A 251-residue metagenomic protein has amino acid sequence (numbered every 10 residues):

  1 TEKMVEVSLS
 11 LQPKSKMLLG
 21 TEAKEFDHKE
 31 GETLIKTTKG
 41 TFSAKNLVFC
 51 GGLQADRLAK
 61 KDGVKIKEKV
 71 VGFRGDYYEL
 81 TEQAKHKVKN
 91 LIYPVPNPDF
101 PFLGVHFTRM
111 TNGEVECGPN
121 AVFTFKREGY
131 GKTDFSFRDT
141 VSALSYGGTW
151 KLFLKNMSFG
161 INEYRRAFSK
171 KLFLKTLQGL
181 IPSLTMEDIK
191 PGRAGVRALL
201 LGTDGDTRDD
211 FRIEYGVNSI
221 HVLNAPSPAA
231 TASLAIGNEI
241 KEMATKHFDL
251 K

Functional and structural regions predicted by a protein language model:
T1, G51, V71, F100 (+1 more regions): A structural signal for well-ordered alpha-helical scaffolds and beta->alpha junctions
T1-N46, R57, A232-T245: Helical element adjacent to the flavin cofactor pocket in flavoenzyme catalytic cores
L9-P13, V64, Q83, N97 (+1 more regions): Generic secondary-structure signature for well-ordered alpha-helical cores
M17-L19, F49, C117, K190: General beta-strand structural signal in soluble alpha/beta enzymes
T21, K39, P119-N120, G192-A194: Short, well-ordered beta-to-alpha junction loops that form the rim of enzyme active sites and present histidine/acidic
F26-S136: Flavin-dependent oxidoreductases
K132-G148: Short, cationic low-complexity segments
A143-K251: C-terminal catalytic lobe of FAD-dependent flavoproteins
